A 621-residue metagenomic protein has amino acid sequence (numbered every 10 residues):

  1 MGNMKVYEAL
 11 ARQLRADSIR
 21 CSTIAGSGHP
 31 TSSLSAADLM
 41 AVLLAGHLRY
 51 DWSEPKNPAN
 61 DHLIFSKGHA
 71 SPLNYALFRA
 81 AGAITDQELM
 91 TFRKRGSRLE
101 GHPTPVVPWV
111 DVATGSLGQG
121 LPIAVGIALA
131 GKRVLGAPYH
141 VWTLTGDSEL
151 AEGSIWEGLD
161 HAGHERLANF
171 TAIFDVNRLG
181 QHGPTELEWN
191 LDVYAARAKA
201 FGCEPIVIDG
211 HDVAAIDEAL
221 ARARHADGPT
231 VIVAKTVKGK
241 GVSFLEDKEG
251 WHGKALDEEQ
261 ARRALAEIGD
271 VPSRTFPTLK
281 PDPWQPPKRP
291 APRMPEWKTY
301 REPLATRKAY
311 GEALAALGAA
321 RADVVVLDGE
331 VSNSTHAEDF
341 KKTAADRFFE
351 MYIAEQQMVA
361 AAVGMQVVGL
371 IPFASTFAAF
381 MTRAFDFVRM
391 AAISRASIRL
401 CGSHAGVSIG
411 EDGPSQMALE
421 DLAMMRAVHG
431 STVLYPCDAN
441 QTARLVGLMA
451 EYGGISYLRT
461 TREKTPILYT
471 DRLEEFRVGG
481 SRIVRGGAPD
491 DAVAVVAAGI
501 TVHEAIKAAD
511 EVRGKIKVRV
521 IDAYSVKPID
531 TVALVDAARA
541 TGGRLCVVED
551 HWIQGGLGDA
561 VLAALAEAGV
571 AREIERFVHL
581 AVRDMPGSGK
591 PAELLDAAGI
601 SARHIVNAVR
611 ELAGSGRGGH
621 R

Functional and structural regions predicted by a protein language model:
M1-W142, V207, R262, P272-R459 (+2 more regions): Thiamine diphosphate
E8, K94-A113, I123, I127-L129 (+6 more regions): Thiamine diphosphate
T143-L144, A172-D175, C401, Y435 (+1 more regions): Residue-level marker for buried hydrophobic side chains located in beta-strands that build the well-ordered beta-sheet
T145-G146, F174, D328, T376 (+4 more regions): Short beta-strand/turn micro-motifs composed of small residues that flank or help shape donor/cofactor-binding pockets
G146-E149, Y352, D522: Conserved acidic functional residues
D147, I232, I371: A short helix-loop-beta submotif of the ANL/AMP-binding
S148, A391, C546: Alpha-helical transition-metal enzyme core signature, strongest for iron centers
S148-I155, G210-D217, F380, P436-A443 (+1 more regions): Active-site glycine- and acidic-residue-rich loops that bind and position anionic ligands or nucleotide-like cofactors
